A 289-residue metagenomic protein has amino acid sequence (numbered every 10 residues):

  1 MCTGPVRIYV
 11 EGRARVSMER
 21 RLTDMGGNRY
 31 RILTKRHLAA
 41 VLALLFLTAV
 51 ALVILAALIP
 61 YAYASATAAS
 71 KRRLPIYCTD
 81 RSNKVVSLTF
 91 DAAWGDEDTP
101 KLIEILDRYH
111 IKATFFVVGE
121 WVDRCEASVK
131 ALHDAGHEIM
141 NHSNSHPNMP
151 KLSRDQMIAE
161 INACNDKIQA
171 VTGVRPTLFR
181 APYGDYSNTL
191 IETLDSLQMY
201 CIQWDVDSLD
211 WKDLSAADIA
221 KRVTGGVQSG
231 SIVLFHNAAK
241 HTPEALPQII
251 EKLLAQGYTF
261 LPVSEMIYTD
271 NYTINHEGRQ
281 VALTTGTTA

Functional and structural regions predicted by a protein language model:
C2-L88, E104-T114, S229-A289: Terminal accessory/targeting
A56-A62, S82-S87, V117-V122, R175-A181 (+1 more regions): Short, mixed-charge, low-aromatic patches
S65-L152, Q156-A170, V174, Y268: Active-site beta->alpha N-cap acidic-glycine motif
K101, D123, D134, P147-A282: Catalytic domains of cell-wall/extracellular-matrix polysaccharide-remodeling enzymes, centered on de-N-acetylation
